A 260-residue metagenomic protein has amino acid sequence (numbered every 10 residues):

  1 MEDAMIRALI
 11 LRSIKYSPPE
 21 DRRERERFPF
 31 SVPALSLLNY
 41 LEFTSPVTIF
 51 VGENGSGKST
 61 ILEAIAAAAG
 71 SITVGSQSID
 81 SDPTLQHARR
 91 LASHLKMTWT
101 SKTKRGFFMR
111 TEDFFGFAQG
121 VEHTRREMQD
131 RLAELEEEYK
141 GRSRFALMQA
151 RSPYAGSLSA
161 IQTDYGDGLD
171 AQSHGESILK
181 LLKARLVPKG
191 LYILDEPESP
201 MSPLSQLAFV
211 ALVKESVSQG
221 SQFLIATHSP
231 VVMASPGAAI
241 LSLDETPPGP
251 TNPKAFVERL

Functional and structural regions predicted by a protein language model:
D3-N39: N-terminal pre-Walker A segment at the start of P-loop NTPase domains
L35-S45, A184-P188, E215: Phosphate-binding P-loop
S45-I79: Phosphate-binding glycine-rich loops of NTP-binding sites
T48, L191-Y192, Q222-L224: Hydrophobic "anchor" residues on beta-strands that sit immediately upstream of conserved functional sites
N54, F107-T111, G120, R126-F145 (+2 more regions): Conserved ABC ATPase signature
I61, D195, I225-A226: Conserved D-loop beta-strand region of ABC ATPase nucleotide-binding domains
S71-T98: Flexible phosphate/Mg2+-sensing switch loops adjacent to catalytic phosphate-binding sites
L204-I225, S229-L260: C-terminal lobe/lid and adjacent interdomain/linker elements of RecA-like ASCE P-loop ATPase modules
